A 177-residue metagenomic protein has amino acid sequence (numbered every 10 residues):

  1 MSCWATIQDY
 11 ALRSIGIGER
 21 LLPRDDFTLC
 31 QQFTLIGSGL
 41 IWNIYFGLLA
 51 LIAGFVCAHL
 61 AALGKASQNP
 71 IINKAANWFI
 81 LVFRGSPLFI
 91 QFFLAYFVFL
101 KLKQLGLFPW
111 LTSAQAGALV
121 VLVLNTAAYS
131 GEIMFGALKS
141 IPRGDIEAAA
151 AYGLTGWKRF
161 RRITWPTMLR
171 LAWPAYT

Functional and structural regions predicted by a protein language model:
M1-T177: Transmembrane alpha-helices and adjacent helix-loop boundaries
